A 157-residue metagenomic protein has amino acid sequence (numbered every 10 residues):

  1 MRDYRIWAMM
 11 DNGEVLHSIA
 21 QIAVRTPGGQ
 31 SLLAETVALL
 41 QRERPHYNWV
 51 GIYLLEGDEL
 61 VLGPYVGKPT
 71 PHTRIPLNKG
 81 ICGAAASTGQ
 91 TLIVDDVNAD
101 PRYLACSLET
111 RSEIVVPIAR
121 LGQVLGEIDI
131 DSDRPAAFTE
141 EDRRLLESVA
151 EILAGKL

Functional and structural regions predicted by a protein language model:
R2-Y65, P69-T70, L157: Intrinsically disordered, low-complexity terminal regulatory regions
L16, A20, S132-L157: Juxtadomain coupling helices with adjacent low-complexity linkers
R44, A105-T110: Short loop/turn motifs at secondary-structure junctions and domain boundaries
W49, V115, E127: Short hydrophobic/aromatic beta-strand element in the GNAT-like acyltransferase core that lines or flanks the acyl-donor
L55-C106: Regulatory sensory and allosteric helical modules in signal-transduction proteins and certain transcription factors
S112-R120: A short, aliphatic-rich beta-strand micro-motif
A119-S132: Sensory-domain boundary capping and coupling elements
